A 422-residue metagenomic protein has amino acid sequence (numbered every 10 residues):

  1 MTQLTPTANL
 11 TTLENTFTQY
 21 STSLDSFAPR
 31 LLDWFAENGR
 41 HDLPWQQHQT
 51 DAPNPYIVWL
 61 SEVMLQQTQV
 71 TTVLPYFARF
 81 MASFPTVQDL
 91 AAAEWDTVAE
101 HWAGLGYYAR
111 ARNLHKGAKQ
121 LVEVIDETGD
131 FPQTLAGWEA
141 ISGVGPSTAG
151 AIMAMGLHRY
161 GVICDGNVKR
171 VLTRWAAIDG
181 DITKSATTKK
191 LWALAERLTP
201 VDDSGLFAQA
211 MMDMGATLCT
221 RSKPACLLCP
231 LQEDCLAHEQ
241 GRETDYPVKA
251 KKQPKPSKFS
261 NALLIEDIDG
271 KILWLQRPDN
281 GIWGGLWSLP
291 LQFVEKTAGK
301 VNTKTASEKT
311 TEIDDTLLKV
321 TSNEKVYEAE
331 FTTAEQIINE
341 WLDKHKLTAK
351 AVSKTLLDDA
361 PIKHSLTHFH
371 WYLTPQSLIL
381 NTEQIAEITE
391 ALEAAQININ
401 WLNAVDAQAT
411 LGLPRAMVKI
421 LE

Functional and structural regions predicted by a protein language model:
M1-D42, Q47, A216-E422: Intrinsically disordered, low-complexity, charged terminal extensions of DNA damage-control enzymes
A36-L227, L231-Q240, T244: Catalytic cores of DNA base-excision repair glycosylases
